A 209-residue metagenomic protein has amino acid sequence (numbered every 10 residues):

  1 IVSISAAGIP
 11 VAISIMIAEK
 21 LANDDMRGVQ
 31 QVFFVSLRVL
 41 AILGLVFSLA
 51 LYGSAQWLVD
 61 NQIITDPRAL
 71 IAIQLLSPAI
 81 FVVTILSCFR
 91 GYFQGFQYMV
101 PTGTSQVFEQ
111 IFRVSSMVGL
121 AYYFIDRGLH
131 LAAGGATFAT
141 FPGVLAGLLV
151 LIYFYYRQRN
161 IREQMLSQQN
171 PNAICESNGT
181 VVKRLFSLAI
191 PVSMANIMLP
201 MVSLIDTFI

Functional and structural regions predicted by a protein language model:
A7-A22: Helix-loop junctions and terminal segments of transmembrane helices in multi-pass membrane transport/translocation
R27-A41, V182, F186: Interfacial transmembrane-helix starts/ends
S36-S48, A189, S193: Selective transmembrane-helix segments that form parts of the transport pathway or gating/packing helices in multipass
V46-T65: Short membrane-interface helical motifs at transmembrane helix boundaries in multi-pass membrane transporters
I64-F89: Alpha-helical transmembrane segments of multi-pass membrane proteins
V83-S105: Membrane-interface junctions at transmembrane-helix termini in multi-pass inner-membrane proteins
S105-S116, R127-R157: Hydrophobic alpha-helical transmembrane segments
G143, G147, L151, C175-I209: Transmembrane helical elements of multi-pass membrane transporters/channels
